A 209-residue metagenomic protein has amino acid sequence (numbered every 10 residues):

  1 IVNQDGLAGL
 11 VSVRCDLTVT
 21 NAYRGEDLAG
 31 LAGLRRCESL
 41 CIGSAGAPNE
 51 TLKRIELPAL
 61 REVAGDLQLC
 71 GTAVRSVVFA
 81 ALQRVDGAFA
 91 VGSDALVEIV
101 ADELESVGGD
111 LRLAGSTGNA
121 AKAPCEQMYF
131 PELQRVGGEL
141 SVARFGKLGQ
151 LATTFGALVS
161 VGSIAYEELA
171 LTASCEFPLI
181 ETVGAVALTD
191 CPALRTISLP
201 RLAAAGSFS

Functional and structural regions predicted by a protein language model:
I1-G30, R36-E56, E62-V78, Q83-E98 (+1 more regions): Concave beta-strand-loop units of leucine-rich repeat
